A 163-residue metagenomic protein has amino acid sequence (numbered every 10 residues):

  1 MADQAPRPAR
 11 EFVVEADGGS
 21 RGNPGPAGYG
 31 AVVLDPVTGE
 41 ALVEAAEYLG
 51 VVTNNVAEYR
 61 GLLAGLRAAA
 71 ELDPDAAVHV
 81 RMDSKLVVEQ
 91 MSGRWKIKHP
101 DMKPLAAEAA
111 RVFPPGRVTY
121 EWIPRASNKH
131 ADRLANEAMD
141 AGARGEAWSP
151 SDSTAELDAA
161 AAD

Functional and structural regions predicted by a protein language model:
A2, R144-D163: Acidic two-metal-ion nuclease catalytic site recognized across multiple nuclease folds, prominently DnaQ/RNase D-T
A2-V56, R67-E71: RNase H-like nuclease fold core
P8, V14, N55, K129 (+2 more regions): Exposed, low-complexity/repetitive linear segments and helix-based recognition motifs, biased toward charged/polar
G19-N23, L63-A143: RNase H catalytic domain
V33, P104, W148-D152: Compositionally biased, low-complexity linear motifs
V37, H79, S127, S149-D152: Residue-level signal for alpha-helical context at structural boundaries
Y48-T53, A68-E71, P114-T119, A155-A160: Low-complexity, flexible helical/coil segments
E58, L62: Short, conserved alpha-helix that lines the donor NDP-sugar binding/gating region of sugar-transfer enzymes
